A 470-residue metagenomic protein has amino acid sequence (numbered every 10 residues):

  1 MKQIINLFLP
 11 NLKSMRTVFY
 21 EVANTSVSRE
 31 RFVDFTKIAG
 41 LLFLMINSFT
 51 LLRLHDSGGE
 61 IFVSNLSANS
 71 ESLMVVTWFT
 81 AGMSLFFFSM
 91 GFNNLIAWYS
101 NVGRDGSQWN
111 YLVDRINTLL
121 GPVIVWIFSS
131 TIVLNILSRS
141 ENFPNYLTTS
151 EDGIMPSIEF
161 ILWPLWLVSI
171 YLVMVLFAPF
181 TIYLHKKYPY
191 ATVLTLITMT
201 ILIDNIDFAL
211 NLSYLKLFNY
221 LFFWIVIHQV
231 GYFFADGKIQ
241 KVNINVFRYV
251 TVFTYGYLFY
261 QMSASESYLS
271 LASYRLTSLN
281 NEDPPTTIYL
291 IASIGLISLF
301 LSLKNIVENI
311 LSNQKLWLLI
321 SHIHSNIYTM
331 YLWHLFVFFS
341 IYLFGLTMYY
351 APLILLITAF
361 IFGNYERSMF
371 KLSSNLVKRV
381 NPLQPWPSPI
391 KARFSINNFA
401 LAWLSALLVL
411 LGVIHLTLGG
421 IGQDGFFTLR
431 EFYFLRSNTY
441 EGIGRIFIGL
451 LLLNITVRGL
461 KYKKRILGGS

Functional and structural regions predicted by a protein language model:
K2-S470: Alpha-helical transmembrane segments and their immediate juxtamembrane cytosolic regions
